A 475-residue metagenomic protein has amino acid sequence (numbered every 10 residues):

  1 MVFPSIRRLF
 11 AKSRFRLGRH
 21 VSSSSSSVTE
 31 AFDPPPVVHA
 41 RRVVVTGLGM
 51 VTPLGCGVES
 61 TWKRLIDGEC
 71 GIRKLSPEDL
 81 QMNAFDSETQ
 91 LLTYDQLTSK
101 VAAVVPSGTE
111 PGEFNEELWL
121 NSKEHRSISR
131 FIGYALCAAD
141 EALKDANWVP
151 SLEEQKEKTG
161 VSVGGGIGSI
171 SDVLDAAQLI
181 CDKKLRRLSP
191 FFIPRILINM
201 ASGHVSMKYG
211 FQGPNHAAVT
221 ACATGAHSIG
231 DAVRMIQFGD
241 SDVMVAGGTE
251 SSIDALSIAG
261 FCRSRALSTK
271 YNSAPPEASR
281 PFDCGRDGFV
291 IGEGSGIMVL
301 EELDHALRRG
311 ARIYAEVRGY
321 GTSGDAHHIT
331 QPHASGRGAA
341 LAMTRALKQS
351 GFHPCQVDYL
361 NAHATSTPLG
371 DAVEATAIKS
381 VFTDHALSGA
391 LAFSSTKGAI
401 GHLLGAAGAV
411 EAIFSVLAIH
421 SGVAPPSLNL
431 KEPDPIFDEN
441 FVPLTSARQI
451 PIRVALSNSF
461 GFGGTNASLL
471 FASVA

Functional and structural regions predicted by a protein language model:
V2-E124, D304-E316, I413-L428, A467-A475: ACP-dependent fatty acid/polyketide chain-elongation machinery
F15-G18, S26-V45, S151-K156, S350-Q356 (+2 more regions): Flexible, low-complexity linker/loop segments at domain and module junctions
R42-T46, R73, N272-S350, Q356-Y359 (+1 more regions): Condensing-enzyme catalytic core mediating Claisen C-C bond formation in acyl metabolism
V45, E69-T220, T249-G260, Q356-G370: Conserved beta-ketoacyl condensing-enzyme motif
K74, D182-S189, H227-G230, R234 (+4 more regions): Glycine-/small-residue-rich "gating" segment that lines the acyl/pantetheine channel and substrate pocket
A135-W148, I198-A201, S206-Y209, P214-E250 (+3 more regions): Active-site-proximal alpha-helical scaffold in enzymes
A142-K156, A306-G310, M343-Y359, V381-L387: Phosphate/pyrophosphate-binding loops at sites that engage ATP/ADP/AMP, CoA/4′-phosphopantetheine, polyphosphate
D240-D287, Y320-A334, A362-A372, S388-N440: Acyl-CoA/ACP chain-elongation machinery
